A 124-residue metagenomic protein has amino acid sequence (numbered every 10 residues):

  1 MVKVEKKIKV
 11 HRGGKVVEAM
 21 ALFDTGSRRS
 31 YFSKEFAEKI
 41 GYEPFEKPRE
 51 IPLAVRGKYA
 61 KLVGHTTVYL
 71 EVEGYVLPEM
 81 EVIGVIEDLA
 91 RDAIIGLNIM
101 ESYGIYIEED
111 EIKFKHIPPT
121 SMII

Functional and structural regions predicted by a protein language model:
M1-V2, I124: Short, Lys/Arg-enriched, disordered terminal segments
V2-L22, R28, K58-Y106: Aspartyl protease catalytic core from the pepsin/retropepsin fold
F23-T25, E35-F36, P44, I99: A short beta-strand motif that forms part of the nucleic acid-binding face of small beta-barrel RNA-binding folds
S30, I112-K113: Hydrophobic residues embedded in beta-strands of well-ordered beta-sheets
F32-E35, Y103: Short hydrophobic alpha-helical segments that form membrane-spanning helices or hydrophobic packing faces of helical
K34-Y69: A compact, surface-exposed functional segment
Y103, P118-M122: Mixed-charge, glycine-accented linear interaction segment located at domain edges/termini
